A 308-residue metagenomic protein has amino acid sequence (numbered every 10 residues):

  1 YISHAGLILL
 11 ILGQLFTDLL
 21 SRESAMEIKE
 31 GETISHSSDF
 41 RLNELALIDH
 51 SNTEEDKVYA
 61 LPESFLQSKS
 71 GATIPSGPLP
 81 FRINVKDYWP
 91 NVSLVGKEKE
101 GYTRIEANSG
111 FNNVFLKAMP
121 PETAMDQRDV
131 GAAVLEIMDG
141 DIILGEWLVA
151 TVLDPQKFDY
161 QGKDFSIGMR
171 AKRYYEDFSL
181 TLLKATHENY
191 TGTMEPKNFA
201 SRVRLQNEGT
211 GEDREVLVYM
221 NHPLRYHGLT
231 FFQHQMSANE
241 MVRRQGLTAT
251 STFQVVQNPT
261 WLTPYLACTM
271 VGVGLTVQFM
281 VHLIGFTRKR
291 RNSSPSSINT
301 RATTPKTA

Functional and structural regions predicted by a protein language model:
Y1-I2, L266, M270-A308: Juxtamembrane interface at the cytosolic side of transmembrane helices
Y1-L20: Internal/C-terminal transmembrane anchor helices
G13, Q233-M236, G274: Short hydrophobic alpha-helical segments that form membrane-spanning helices or hydrophobic packing faces of helical
L19-N258: Soluble non-transmembrane domains of integral membrane proteins
V92, E240, W261-L262, G272 (+1 more regions): Flexible loop/turn segments at secondary-structure boundaries
Q254-M270: Juxtamembrane/start-of-transmembrane alpha-helix segments at the extracytoplasmic/lumenal side of membrane anchors
